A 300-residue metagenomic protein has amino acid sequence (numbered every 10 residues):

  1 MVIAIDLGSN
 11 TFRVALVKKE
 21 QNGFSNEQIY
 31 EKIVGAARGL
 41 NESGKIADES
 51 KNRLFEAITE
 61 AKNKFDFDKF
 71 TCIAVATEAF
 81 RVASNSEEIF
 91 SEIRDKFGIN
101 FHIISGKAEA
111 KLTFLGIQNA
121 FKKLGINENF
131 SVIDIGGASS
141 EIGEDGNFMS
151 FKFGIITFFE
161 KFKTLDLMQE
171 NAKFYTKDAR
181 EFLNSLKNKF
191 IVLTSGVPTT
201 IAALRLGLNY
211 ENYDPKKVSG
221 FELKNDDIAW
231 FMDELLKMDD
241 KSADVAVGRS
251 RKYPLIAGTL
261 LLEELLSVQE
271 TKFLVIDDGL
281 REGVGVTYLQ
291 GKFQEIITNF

Functional and structural regions predicted by a protein language model:
M1, E128-S131: Short acidic donor-binding loop at the edge of a beta-strand
V2-S25: N-terminal basic/disordered segments at the start of proteins
D6-T11, V132-S139, T194-V197, G279: A short acidic Gly-Thr/Ser loop motif
T11, V34, T77, S140 (+1 more regions): Ser/Thr-centric signal marking residues that sit in or immediately flank functional binding/regulatory motifs
L16, G39-K64, T77-F90, R94-N129 (+1 more regions): Helical "lid/coupling" subdomains associated with nucleotide-phosphate turnover
V17-S43: Short, compositionally biased "basic patch" segments
K69-A74: Conserved beta-strand/loop subsegment of P-loop NTPase cores
